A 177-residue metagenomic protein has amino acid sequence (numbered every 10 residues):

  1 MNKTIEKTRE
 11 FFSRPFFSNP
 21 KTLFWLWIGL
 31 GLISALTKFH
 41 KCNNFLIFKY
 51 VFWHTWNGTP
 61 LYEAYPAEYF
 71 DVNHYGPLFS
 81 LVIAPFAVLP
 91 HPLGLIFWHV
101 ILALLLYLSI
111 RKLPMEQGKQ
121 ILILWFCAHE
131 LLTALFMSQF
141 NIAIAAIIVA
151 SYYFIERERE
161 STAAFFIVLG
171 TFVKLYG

Functional and structural regions predicted by a protein language model:
T8-I110, P114, E130-T133: TM-lumen/periplasm interface segments of multi-pass membrane proteins, especially the first transmembrane helix
G94-L95, L122, A145, E160-A164: Alpha-helical transmembrane segments and their helix-entry boundary regions
V100, F126-C127, A150, F165-L169: Residue-level signature of the transmembrane alpha-helical core of multi-pass small-molecule transporters
G118-L135, A145: Transmembrane and membrane-interface helices of multi-pass, inner-membrane envelope-modifying transferases
F140-V149: Hydrophobic core segments of transmembrane alpha-helices in multi-pass, intramembrane catalytic enzymes
A150-T162: Membrane-interface transmembrane helices that cradle and orient dolichyl/undecaprenyl
S161-G177: Membrane-interface alpha helices of multi-pass inner-membrane proteins
